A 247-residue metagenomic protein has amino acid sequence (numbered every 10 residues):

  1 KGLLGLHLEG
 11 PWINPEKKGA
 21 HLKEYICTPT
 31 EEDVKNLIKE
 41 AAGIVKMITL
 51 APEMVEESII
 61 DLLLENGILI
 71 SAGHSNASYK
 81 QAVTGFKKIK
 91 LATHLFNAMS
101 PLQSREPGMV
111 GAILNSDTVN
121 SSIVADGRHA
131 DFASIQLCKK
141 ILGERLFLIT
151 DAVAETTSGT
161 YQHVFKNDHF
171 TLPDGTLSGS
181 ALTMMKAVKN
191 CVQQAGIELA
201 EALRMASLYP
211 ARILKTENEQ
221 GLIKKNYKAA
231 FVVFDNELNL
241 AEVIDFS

Functional and structural regions predicted by a protein language model:
K1-I44: Divalent-metal coordination cores built from histidine and acidic residues
E9-P11, F96, V153, E237: Anionic group-transfer/hydrolysis microenvironments
C27-E31, E53, E57, Q103-P107 (+4 more regions): Electropositive phosphate-/nucleotide-binding environments in soluble metabolic enzymes
K35-T156: Active-site core of metal-dependent hydrolases
G108-S121, K139-Y227, F231-F234: His/Asp/Glu-enriched, well-ordered alpha-helical/loop segment that forms or immediately abuts the divalent-metal
E242-S247: Short, compositionally biased
